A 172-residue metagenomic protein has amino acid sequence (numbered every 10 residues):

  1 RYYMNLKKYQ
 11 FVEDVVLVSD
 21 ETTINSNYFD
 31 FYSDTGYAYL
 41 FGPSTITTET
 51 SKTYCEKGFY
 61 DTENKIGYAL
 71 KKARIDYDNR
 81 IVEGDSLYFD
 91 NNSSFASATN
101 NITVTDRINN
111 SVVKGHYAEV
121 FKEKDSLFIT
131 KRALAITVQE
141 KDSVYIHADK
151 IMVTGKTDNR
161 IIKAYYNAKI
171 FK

Functional and structural regions predicted by a protein language model:
R1-K172: Structural signature for solvent-exposed beta-strand/loop edge elements and short helix-capping sites, enriched
